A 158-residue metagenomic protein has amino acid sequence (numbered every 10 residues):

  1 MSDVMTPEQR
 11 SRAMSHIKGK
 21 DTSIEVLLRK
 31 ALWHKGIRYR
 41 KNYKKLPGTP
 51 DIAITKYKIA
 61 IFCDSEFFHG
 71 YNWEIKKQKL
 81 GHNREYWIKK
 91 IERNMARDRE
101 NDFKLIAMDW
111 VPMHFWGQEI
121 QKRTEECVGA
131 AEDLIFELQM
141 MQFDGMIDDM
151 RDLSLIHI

Functional and structural regions predicted by a protein language model:
M1-G19: Interdomain/boundary linker segments immediately adjacent to catalytic/signaling cores
H34-L46: A short acidic/basic microdomain associated with nuclease active sites
A53-G70: Active-site beta-strand-loop-beta-strand hairpin of nuclease catalytic cores that positions key catalytic residues
F67-L80: Short, flexible, mixed-charge acidic loops at enzyme active sites
K79-A96: A short acidic, glycine-rich active-site loop that binds or catalyzes chemistry on phosphate/adenosine moieties
I106-R123: Phosphate-binding beta-loop-alpha motif at adenosine-nucleotide cofactor sites
T124-E132: Short, amphipathic alpha-helical "lid/cap" segments that border enzyme active or binding sites
I156-I158: Conserved small/polar residues in nucleotide/adenosyl-binding loops
